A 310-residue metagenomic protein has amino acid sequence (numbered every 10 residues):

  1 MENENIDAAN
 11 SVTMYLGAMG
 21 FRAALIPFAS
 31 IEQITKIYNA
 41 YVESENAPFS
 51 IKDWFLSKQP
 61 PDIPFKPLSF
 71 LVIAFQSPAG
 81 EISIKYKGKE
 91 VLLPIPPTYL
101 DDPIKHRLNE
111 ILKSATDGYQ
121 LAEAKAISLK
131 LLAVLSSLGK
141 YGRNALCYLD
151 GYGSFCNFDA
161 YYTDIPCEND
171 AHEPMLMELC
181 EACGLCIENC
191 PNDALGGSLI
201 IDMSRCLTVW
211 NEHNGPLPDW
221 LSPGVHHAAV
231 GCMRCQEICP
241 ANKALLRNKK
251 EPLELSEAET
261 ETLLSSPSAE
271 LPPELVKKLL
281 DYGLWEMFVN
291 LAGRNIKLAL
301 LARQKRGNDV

Functional and structural regions predicted by a protein language model:
M1-L179: Auxiliary alpha/beta "docking" domains used to position bulky ligands
E173-C180, S222-C232: Immediate flanking context of iron-sulfur cluster ligation sites
L185-T208, G224-S256: Iron-sulfur cluster-binding cysteine motifs and their immediate structural context in ferredoxin-like electron-transfer
L195-D219, S256-L271: Active-site-proximal loop/short-helix segments that contain or immediately flank catalytic acid/base residue(s)
P273-M287: Acidic, Ser/Thr- and Gly/Pro-rich intrinsically disordered linkers and low-complexity segments that flank or connect
V276-K277, G307-V310: Amphipathic alpha-helical scaffolding segments comprising HEAT/armadillo-like alpha-solenoid repeats
W285-R306: Long, compositionally biased charged/polar accessory segments in the mid-to-C-terminal portions of proteins
